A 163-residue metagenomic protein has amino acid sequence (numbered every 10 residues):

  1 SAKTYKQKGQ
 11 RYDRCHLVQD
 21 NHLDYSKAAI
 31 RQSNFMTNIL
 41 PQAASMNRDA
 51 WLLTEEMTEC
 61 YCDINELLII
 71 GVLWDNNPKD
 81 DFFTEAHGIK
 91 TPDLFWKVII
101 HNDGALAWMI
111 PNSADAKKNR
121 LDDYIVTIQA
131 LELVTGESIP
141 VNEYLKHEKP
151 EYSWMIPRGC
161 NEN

Functional and structural regions predicted by a protein language model:
S1-N163: Domain-level detector of nuclease and nuclease-like folds in predominantly extracellular/periplasmic contexts
